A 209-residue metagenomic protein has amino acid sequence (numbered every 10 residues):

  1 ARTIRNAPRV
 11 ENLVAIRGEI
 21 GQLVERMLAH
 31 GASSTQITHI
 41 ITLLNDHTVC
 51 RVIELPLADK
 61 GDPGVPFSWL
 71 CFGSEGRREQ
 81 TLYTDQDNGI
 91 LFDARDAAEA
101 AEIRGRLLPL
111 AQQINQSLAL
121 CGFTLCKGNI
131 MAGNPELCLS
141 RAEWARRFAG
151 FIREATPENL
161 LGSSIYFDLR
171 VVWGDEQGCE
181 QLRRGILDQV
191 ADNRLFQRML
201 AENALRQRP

Functional and structural regions predicted by a protein language model:
R2-P209: A nucleotide- and high-energy phosphate-metabolite-utilizing enzyme signature
